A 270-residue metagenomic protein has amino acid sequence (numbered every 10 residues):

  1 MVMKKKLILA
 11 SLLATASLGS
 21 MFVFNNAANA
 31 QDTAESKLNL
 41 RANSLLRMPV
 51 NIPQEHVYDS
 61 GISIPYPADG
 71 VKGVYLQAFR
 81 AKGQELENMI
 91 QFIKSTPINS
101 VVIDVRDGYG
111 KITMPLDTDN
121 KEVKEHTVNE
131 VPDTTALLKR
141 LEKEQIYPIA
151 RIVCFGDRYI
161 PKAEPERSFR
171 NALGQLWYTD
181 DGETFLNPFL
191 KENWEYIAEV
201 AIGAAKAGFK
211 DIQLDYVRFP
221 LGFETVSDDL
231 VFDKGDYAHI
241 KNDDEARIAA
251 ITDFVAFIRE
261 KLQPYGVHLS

Functional and structural regions predicted by a protein language model:
V2-A28: Sec-dependent N-terminal signal peptides of Gram-positive bacterial secreted proteins and lipoproteins
D32-E85, I93: Boundary/entry segment of secreted carbohydrate-active catalytic domains
I62-A81, F155-G203: Active-site-adjacent "subsite" loops/lids of carbohydrate-active enzymes
R80-S95, E122-E144, A246-D253: Aromatic- and glycine-enriched glycan-recognition loops and surfaces that form the carbohydrate-binding subsites
E85-K111, A205-L214: Catalytic domains of carbohydrate-active enzymes, especially glycoside hydrolases
I98-V131, V226-L230: Aromatic-lined carbohydrate-binding/catalytic grooves of carbohydrate-active enzymes
S100-V102, D133-Y178, Q213-Y216, G266: Glycine-rich, aromatic-flanked loop segments that form ligand/cofactor-binding clefts across common enzyme folds
T179-S270: Polysaccharide-binding and catalytic clefts of secreted carbohydrate-active enzymes
